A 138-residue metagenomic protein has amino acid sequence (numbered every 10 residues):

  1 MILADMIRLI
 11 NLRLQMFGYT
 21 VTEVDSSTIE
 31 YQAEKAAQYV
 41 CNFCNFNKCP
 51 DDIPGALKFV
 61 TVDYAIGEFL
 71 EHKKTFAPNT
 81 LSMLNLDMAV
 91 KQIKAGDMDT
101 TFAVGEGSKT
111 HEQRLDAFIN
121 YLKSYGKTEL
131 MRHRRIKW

Functional and structural regions predicted by a protein language model:
M1-F59, T110-W138: Conserved short "hinge" loops at termini or chain/domain junctions
Q38-F46, D63, G67-T75: Amphipathic alpha-helical interaction surfaces
G67-W138: Short loop/turn elements at secondary-structure junctions
